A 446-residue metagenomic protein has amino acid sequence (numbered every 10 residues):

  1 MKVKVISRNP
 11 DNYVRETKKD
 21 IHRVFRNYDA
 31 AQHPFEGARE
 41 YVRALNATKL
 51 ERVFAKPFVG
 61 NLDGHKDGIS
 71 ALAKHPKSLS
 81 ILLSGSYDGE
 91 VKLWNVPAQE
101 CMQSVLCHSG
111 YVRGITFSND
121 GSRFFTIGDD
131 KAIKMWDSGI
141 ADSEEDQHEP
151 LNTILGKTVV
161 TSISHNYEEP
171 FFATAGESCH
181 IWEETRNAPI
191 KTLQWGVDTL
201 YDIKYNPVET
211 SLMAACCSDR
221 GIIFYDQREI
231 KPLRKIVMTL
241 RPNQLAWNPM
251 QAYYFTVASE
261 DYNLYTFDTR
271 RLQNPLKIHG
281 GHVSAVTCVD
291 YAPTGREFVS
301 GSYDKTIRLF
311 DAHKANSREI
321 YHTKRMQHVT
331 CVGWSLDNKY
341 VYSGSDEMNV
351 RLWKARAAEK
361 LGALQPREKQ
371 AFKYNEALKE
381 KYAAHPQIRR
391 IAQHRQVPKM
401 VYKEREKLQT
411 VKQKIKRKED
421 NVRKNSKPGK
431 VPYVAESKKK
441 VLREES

Functional and structural regions predicted by a protein language model:
M1-L50, S317-C331, S335-Y340, G344-S446: Terminal intrinsically disordered, low-complexity extensions flanking WD-repeat/beta-propeller proteins
N46-D67, A98, Q147-H148: A short helix->beta-strand "capping" segment at the edge of beta-propeller domains
F58, G68, S78, C101 (+17 more regions): WD40/WD-repeat beta-propeller blade-loop signature
V59-L62, E100-V105, D142, E149-T153 (+4 more regions): A short beta-strand motif characteristic of beta-propeller blades
L62-I69, L106-V112, T153-V160, Q194-L200 (+4 more regions): WD40/WD-repeat beta-propeller blade N-cap
L72, V91-N95, I115, I133-G139 (+6 more regions): WD40-repeat beta-propellers
L72-L79, A98, I115-S122, I163-E169 (+6 more regions): Loop/turn segments within WD40 beta-propeller blades
S84-D88, T126-D130, S138, E168 (+5 more regions): Conserved strand-to-loop turn within each blade of WD40 beta-propeller repeats
